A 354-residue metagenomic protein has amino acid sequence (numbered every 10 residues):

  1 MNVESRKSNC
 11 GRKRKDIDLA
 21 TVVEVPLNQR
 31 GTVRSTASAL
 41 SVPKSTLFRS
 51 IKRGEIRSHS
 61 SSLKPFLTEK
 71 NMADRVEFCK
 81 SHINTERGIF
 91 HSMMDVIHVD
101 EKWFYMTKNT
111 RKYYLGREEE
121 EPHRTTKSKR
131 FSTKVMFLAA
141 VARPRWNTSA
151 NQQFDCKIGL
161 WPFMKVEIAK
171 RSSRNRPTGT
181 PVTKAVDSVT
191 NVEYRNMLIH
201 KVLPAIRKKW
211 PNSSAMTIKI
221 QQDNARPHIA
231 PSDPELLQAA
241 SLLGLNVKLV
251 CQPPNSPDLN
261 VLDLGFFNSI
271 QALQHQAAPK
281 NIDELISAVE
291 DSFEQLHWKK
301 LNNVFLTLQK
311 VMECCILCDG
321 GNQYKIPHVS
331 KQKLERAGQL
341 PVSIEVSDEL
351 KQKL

Functional and structural regions predicted by a protein language model:
N2-K52, V76-M93, A277: A short, amphipathic alpha-helix used for macromolecular contacts
T21-V22, T36, L47, C79 (+9 more regions): Mobile genetic element proteins and their domesticated derivatives, centered on retroelements and DNA transposons
P26, N191-K219: Short, basic/hydrophobic alpha-helical segments
P43, G54-I56, K102-Y105, R111 (+4 more regions): Short, solvent-exposed loop/turn segments at secondary-structure junctions
S60-L67, R124-K127, Q221-N224, Q238-V261 (+1 more regions): RNase H-like polynucleotidyl transferase catalytic core
M72-P204: Extended, low-complexity cationic-aromatic segments
S92-M93, L262-L354: C-terminal anion-handling pockets and recognition modules
V99-E101, P211-I229, Q252-N260: Acidic/histidine-rich, metal-coordinating catalytic segments
